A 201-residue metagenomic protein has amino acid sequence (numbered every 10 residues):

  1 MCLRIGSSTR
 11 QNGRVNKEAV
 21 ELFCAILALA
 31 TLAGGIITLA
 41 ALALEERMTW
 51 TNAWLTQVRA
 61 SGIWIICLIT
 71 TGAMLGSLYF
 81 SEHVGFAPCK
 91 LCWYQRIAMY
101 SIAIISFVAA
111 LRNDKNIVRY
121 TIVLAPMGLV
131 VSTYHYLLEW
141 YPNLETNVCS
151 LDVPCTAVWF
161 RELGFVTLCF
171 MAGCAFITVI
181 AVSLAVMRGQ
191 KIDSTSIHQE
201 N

Functional and structural regions predicted by a protein language model:
C2-K90, M99-I102, S106-N201: Secretory/periplasmic and organellar redox-cofactor proteins
W93: Cys/His-coordinated zinc-binding microdomains
